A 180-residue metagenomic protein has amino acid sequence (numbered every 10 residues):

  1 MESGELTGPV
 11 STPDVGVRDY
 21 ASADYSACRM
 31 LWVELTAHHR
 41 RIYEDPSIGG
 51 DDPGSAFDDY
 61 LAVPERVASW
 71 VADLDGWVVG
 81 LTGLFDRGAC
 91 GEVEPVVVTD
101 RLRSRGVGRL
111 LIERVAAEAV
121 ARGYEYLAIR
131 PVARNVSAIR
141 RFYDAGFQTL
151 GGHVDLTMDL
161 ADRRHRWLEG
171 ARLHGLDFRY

Functional and structural regions predicted by a protein language model:
M1-S26, D162-Y180: Conserved N-terminal entry element of GNAT/NAT acetyltransferase domains
V15-G16, S22, M30-D58, V67: Conserved GNAT-fold acetyl-CoA-binding loop/helix
D58-V71, E92: A short helix-loop-beta-strand connector motif used in the catalytic cores of GNAT acetyltransferases and, in some
V71, W77-F85, E92-V97: Conserved beta-strand in the GNAT
V98, S104-A117, D144: Conserved acetyl-CoA-binding loop-helix of GNAT-fold acetyltransferases
R103, I129-I139, T157: Conserved beta-strand-loop-alpha-helix junction that forms the acyl-donor binding cleft
R109, A133-G152: Conserved active-site alpha-helix within GNAT-family acetyltransferase domains
A119-P131: Conserved GNAT acetyl-CoA-binding A-motif
